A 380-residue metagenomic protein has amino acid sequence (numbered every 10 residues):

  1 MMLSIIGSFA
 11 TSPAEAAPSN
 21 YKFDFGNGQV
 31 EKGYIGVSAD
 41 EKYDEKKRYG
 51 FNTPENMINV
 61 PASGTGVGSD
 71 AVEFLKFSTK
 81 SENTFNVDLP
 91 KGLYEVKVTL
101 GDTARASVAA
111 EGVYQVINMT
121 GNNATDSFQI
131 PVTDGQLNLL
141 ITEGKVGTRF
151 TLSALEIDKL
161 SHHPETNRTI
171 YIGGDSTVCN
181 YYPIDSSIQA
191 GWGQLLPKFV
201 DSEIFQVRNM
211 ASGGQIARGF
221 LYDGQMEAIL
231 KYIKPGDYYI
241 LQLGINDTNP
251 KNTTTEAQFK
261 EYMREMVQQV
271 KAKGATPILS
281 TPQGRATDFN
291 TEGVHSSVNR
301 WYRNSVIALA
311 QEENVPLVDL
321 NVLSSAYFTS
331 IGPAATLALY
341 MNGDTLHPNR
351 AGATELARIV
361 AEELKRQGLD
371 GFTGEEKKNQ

Functional and structural regions predicted by a protein language model:
I5-P18: Sec-dependent signal peptide cleavage junction
A17-P183: Compositionally biased, intrinsically disordered or flexible polar/acidic segments
K22, V207-N209, N314-L317: Conserved beta-strand scaffold positions in the cores of enzyme catalytic domains, especially in NTP/NDP-utilizing
F25, L139, D158-A211, M226-Y239: Serine-esterase "nucleophile elbow" of acetyl-processing enzymes
A110-G112, E203, K273, E313: Short, structured coil segments at secondary-structure junctions
K145-S161, I359-Q380: A recurrent domain-boundary module in secreted/ectodomain proteins
Q215-G224: Structural motif
Q225-R350, T354, R358-L369, T373-E376: Alpha-helical cap/lid subdomain in secreted, periplasmic, or secretory-pathway luminal O-acyl-processing enzymes
